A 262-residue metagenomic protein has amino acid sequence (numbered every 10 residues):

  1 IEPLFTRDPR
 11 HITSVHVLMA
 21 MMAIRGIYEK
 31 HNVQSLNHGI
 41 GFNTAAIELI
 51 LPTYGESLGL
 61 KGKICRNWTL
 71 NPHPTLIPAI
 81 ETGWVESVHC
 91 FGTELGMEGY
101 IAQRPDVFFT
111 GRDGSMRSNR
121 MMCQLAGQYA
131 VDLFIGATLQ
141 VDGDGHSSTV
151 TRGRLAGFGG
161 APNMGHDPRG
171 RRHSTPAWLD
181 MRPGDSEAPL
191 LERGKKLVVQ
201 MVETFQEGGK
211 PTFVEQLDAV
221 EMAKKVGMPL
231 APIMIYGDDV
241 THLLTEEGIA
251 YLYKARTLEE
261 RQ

Functional and structural regions predicted by a protein language model:
I1-L70, P74-Q262: Conserved phosphate- and dinucleotide-binding cores of soluble alpha/beta proteins, encompassing both enzyme active
